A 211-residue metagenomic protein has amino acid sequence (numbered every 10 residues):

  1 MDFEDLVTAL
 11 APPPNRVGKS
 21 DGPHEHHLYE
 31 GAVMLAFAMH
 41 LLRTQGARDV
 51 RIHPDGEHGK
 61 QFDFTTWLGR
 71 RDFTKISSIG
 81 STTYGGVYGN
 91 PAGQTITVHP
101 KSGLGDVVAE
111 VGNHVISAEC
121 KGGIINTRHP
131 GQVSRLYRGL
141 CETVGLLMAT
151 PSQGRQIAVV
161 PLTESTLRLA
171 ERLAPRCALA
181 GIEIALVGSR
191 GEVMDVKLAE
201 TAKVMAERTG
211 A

Functional and structural regions predicted by a protein language model:
M1-L10, S134, E164-A211: Non-catalytic C-terminal interaction segments of nucleic acid-processing enzymes
D2-S81: Nuclease catalytic cores
L10-S20, H114, I125-G131: Short amphipathic alpha-helical segments and their helix-coil junctions
R16-Y29, P91-Q94, M205-A211: Terminal targeting/leader modules
M39-D49, S152-Q156, P175-R190: Structural alpha-beta junctions
D49-I125, L136-G139: Active-site metal-binding core of divalent-cation-utilizing nuclease and nuclease-like domains
I52-E57, V159-S165, G188-S189: Acidic carboxylate-rich catalytic motifs and surrounding loops in phosphoryl-/glycosyl-chemistry enzymes
K121-A170, R176: Catalytic cores of nucleic-acid endonucleases
